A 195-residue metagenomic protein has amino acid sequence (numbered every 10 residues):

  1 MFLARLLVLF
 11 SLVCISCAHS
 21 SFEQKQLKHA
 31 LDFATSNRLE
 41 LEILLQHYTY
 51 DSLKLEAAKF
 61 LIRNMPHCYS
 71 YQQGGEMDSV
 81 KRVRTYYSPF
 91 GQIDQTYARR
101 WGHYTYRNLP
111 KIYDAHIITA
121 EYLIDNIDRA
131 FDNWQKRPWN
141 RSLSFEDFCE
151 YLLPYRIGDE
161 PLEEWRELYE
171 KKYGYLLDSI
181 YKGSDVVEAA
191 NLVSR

Functional and structural regions predicted by a protein language model:
M1-K25: Bacterial Sec-dependent N-terminal signal peptides
R5, H19-E23, D51, D94 (+2 more regions): Serine/threonine-rich low-complexity intrinsically disordered regions
R5, H29-D32, K111: Short, flexible coil/linker segments at or flanking structured domains
C17-R82: Mixed-charge, low-complexity segments
E56-R195: Secondary-structure boundary elements
